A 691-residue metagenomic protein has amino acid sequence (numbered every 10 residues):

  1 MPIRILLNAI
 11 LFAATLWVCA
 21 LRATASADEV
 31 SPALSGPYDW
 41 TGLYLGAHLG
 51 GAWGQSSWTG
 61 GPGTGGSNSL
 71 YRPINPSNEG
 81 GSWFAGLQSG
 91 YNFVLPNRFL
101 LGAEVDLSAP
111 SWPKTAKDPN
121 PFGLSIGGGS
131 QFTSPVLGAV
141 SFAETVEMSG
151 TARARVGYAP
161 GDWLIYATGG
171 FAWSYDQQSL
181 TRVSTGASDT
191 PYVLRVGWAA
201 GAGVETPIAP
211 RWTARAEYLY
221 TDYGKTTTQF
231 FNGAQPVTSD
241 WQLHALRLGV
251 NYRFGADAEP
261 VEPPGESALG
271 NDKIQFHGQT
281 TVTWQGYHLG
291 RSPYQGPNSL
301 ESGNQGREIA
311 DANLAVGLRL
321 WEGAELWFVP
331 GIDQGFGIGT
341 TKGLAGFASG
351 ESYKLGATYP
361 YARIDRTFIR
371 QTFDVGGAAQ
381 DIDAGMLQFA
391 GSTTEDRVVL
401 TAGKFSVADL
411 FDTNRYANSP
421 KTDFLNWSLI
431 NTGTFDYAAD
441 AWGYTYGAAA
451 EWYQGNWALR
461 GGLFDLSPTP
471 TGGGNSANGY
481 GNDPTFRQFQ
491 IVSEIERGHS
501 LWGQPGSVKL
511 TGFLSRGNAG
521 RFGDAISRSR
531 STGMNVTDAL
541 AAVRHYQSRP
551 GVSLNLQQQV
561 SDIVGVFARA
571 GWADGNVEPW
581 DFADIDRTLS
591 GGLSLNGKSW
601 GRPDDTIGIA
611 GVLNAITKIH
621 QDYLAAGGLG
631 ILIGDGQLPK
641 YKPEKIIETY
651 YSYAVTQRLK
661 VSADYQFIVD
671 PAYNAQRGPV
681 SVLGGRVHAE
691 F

Functional and structural regions predicted by a protein language model:
P2-N8, T15-I274, I491-S493, V508 (+6 more regions): Gram-negative outer-membrane beta-barrel domains
W40, V94-P96, P160-W163, A209-R211 (+12 more regions): Outer-membrane beta-barrel channels and translocator barrels
L43, W83-L87, G150-A154, V196-A202 (+12 more regions): Hydrophobic, lipid-facing positions within transmembrane beta-strands of outer-membrane proteins
G51-Q55, L107-P113, P160, F171-Q177 (+14 more regions): Transmembrane beta-strands of outer-membrane beta-barrel pores
S57-T64, T115-F122, Q177-G186, T226-A234 (+10 more regions): Outer-membrane beta-barrel translocator domains and adjoining extracellular loop/strand segments of Gram-negative
N75-G81, S141-V146, G186-V196, Q235-Q242 (+11 more regions): Replace "Gram-negative outer membrane beta-barrel proteins" with "bacterial and organellar outer membrane beta-barrel
G129-V136, R182-V183, S188, Y192 (+6 more regions): Surface-exposed coil loops of outer-membrane beta-barrel proteins
V193-G255, E494-E496, T511-Y546, D574 (+1 more regions): Outer membrane beta-barrel transmembrane domains
